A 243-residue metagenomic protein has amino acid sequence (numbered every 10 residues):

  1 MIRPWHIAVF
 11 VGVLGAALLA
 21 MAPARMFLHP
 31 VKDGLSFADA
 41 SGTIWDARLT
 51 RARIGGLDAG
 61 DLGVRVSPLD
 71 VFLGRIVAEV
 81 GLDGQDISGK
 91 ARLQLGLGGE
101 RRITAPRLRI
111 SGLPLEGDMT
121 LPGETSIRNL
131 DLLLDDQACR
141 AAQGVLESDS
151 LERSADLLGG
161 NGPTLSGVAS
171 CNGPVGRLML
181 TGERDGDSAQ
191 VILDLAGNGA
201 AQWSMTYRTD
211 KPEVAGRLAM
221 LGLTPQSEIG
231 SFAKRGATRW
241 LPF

Functional and structural regions predicted by a protein language model:
I2-P23: Hydrophobic membrane-insertion alpha-helices, especially the h-region of bacterial N-terminal signal peptides
I2-V9, L165-F243: Extended terminal
L35-L130: N-terminal beta-strand/beta-hairpin edge segment
A40-G42, V66, L134, C171-G173 (+1 more regions): Generic beta-strand structural signal
A59-D61, R75-V77, G162-S166, S188-Q190: Transmembrane beta-barrel architecture of outer membranes
A78, A142-G144, W203: Transmembrane beta-strands of outer-membrane beta-barrel proteins
G81-Q85, I110-G112, E147-D149, R153 (+2 more regions): Short, solvent-exposed aromatic-acidic interface loops
L93-R177: Elongated, acidic membrane-bridging lipid-handling scaffolds and related periplasm/extracellular "bridge/tunnel" systems
